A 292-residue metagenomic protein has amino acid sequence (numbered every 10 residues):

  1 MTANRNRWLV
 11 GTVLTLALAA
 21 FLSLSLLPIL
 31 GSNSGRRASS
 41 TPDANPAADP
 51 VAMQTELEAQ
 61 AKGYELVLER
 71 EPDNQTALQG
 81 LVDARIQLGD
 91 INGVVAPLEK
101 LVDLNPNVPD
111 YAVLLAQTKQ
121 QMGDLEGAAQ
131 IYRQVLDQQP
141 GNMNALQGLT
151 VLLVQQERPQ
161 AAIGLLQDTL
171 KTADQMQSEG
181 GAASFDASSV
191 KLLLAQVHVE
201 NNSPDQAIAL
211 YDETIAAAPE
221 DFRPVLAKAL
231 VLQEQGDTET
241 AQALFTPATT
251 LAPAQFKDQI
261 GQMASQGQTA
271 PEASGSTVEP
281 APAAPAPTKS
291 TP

Functional and structural regions predicted by a protein language model:
M1-G80, L88, N92, A96 (+1 more regions): N-terminal leader/linker segments that initiate helical-solenoid repeat arrays
T2-V10, L18, G35-S39, S178-G181 (+4 more regions): Terminal, low-structured helical/coil segments at or just beyond the last alpha-helical repeat
T76, G93, P109-D110, G127 (+5 more regions): Start-of-helix register in tetratricopeptide repeats
G80, L114, G148, L193 (+2 more regions): Canonical tetratricopeptide repeat
